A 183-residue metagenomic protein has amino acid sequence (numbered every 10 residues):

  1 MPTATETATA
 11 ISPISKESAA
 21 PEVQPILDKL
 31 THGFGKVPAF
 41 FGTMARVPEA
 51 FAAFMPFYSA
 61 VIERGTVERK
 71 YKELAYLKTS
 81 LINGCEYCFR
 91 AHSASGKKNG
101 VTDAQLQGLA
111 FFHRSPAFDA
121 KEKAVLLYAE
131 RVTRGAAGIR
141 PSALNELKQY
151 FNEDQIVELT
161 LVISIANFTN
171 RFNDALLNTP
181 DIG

Functional and structural regions predicted by a protein language model:
M1-G183: Hydrophobic alpha-helical segments
